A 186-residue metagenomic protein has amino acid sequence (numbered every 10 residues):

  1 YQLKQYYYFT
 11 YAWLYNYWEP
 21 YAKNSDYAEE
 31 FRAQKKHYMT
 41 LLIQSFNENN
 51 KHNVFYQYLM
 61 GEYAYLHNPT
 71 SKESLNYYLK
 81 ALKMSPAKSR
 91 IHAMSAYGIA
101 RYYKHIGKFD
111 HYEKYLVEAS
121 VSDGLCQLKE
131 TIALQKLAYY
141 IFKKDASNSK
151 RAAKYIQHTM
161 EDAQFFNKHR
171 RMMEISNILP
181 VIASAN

Functional and structural regions predicted by a protein language model:
Y1-A185: A "functional boundary" signal
